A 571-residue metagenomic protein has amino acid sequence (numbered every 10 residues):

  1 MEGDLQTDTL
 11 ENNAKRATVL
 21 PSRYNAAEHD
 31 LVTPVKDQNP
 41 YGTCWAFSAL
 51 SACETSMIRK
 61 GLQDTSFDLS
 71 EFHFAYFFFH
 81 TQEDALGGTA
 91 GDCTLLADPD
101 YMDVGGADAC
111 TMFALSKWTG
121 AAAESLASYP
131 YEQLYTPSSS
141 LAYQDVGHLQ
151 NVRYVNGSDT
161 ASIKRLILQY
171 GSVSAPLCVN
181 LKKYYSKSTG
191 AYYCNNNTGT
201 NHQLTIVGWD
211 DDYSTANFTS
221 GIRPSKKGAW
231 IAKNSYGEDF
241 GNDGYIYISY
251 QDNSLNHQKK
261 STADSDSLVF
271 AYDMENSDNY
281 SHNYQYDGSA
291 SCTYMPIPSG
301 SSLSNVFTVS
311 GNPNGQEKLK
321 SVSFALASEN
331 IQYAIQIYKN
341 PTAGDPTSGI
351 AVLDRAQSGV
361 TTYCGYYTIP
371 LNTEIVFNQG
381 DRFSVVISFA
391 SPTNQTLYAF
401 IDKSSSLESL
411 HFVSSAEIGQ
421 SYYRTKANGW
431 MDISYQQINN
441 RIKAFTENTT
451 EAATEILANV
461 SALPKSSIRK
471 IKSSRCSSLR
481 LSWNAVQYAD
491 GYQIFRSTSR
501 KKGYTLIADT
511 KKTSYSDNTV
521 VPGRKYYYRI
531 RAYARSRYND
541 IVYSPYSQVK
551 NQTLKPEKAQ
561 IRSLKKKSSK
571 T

Functional and structural regions predicted by a protein language model:
M1-K318, S328-Q357: Catalytic-core signature of thiol
N330-H411: Aromatic- and Gly/Pro-enriched, solvent-exposed loop/edge beta-strand patches characteristic of beta-rich domains
S388-A452: Short, surface-exposed beta-strand/loop patches at domain edges that form aromatic-rich interfacial subsites
S477-Y488: Conserved aromatic anchor
Y488-L506: Extracellular low-complexity, O-glycosylation-prone stalks/linkers
L506-K512: Short beta-strand segments within Ig-like beta-sandwich modules, predominantly Fibronectin type-III
D517-Y538: Beta-strand-rich modules
R535-E557: Extracellular fibronectin type III
